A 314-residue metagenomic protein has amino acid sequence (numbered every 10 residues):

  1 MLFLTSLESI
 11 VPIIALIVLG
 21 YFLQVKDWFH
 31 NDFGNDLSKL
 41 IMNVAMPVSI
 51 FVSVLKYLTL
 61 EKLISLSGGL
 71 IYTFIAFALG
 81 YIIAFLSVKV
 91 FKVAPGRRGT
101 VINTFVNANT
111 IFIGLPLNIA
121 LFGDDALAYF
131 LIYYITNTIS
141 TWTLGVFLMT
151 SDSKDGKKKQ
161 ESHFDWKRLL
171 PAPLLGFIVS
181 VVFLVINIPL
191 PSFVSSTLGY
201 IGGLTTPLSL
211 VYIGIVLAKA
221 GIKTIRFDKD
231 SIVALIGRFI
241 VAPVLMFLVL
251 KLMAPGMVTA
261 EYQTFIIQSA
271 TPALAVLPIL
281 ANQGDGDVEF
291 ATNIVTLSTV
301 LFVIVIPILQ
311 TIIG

Functional and structural regions predicted by a protein language model:
M1-G314: Alpha-helical transmembrane segments of multi-pass small-molecule/ion transporters
